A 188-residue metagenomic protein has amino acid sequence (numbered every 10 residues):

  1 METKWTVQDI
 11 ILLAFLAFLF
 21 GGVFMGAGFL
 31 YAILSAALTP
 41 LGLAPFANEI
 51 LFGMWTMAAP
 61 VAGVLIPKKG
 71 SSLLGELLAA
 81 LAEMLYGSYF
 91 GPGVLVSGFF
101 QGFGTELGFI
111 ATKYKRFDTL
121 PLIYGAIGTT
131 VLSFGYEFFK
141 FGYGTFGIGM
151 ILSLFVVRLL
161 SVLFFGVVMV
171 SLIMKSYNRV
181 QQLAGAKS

Functional and structural regions predicted by a protein language model:
M1-A62: Hydrophobic transmembrane alpha-helices
D9-L13, N48, F52-T56, S72 (+4 more regions): Residue-level signature of transmembrane alpha-helical entry/exit and packing/kink sites in multi-pass membrane
L12-A17, V96-E137: Short helix-perturbing small/polar motifs within transmembrane alpha-helices
A17-F24, L77-Y86, I127-E137: Aromatic-anchored segments of alpha-helical transmembrane domains
G28, A80-L107, K140: Interfacial aromatic-anchored transmembrane helix boundaries in multi-pass membrane proteins
L38-P40, K115-S188: Membrane-embedded alpha-helical hairpins and interfacial helices in multi-pass inner-membrane proteins
G53-S72, G104-G108: Generic transmembrane alpha-helix motif of multi-pass integral membrane proteins
L65, F103, L107, A111 (+1 more regions): Membrane-interface helix caps of multi-pass small-molecule transporters
